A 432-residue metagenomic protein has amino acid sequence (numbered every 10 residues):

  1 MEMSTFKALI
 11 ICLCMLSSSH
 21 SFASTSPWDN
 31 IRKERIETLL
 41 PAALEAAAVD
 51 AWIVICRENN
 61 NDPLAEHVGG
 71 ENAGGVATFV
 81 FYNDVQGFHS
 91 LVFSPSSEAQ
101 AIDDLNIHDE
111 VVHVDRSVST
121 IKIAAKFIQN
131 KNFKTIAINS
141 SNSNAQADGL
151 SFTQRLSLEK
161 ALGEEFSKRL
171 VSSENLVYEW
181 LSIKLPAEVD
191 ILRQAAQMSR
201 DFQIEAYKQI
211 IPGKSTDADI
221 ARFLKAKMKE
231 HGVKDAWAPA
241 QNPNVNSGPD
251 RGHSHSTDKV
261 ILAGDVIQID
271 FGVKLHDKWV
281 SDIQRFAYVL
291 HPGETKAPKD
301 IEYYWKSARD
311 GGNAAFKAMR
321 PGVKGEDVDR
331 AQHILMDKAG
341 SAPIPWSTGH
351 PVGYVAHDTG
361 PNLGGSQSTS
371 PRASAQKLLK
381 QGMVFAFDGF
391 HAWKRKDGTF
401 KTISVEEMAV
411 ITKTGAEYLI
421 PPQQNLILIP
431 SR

Functional and structural regions predicted by a protein language model:
M1-A8: Positively charged n-region of N-terminal signal peptides that target proteins for export
A8-S18: Bacterial N-terminal signal peptides
S19-A23: Sec/Tat signal peptide C-region and signal peptidase I cleavage site
S24-R432: Active-site neighborhoods and metal-handling regions in enzymes and metal-associated proteins
